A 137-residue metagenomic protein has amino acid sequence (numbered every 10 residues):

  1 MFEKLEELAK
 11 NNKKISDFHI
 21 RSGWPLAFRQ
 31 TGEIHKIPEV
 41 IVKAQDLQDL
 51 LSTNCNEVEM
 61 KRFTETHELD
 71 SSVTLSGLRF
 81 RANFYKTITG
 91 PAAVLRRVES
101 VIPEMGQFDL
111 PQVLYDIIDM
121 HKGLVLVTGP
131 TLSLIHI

Functional and structural regions predicted by a protein language model:
M1-T128: N-terminal "pre-motor" subdomain/linker immediately upstream of P-loop NTPase catalytic cores
L132: Walker A (P-loop) phosphate-binding loop of P-loop NTPases
I135-I137: Conserved small/polar residues in nucleotide/adenosyl-binding loops
